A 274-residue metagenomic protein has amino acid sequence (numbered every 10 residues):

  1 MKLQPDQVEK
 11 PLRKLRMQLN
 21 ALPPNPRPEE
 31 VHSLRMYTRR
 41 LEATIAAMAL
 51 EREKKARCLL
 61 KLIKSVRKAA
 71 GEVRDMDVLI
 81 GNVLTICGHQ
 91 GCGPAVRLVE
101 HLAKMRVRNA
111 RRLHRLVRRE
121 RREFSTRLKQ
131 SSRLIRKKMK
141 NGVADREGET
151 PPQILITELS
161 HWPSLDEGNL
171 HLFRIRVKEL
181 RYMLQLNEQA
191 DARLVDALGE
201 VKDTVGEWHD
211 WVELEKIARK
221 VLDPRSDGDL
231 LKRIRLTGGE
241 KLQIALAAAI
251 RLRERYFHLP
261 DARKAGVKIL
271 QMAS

Functional and structural regions predicted by a protein language model:
M1-S274: Function-determining surface determinants
